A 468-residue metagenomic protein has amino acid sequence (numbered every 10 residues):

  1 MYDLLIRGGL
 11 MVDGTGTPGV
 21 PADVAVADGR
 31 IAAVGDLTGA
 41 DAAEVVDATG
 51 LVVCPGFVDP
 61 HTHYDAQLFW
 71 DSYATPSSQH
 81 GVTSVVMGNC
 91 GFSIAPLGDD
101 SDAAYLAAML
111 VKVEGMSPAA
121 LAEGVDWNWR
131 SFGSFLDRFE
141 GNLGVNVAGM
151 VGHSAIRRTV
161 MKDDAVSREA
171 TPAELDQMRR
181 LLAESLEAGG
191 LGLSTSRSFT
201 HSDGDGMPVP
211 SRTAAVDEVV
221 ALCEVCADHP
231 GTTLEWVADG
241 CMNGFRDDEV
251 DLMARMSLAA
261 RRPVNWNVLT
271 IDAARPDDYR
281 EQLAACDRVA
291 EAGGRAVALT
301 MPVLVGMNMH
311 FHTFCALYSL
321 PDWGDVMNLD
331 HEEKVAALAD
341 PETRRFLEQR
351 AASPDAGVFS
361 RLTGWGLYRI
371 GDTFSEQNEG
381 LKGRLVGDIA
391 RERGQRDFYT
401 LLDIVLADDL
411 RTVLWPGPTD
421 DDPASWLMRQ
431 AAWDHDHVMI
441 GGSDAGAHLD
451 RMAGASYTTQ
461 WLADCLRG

Functional and structural regions predicted by a protein language model:
Y2-G56: Histidine-rich, glycine-flanked metal-binding segment
G9, V24, G29, G50 (+7 more regions): Divalent metal-coordination and catalytic microenvironments
V52-P76: Di-metal (Zn2+ and/or Mg2+/Mn2+) metal-binding site signature of metallo-dependent hydrolases with the MBL/beta-CASP
C54-H61, M87-N89, V237, N267 (+1 more regions): Active-site neighborhood of phospho(di)ester-bond hydrolases with catalytic His/Asp-centered motifs
H63-A66, C90-S93, G240-M242, T270-D272: Acidic, glycine-rich active-site loops and adjacent beta-strand->loop/helix elements that engage anionic groups
W70-G192, D228-H229: Divalent-metal coordination cores built from histidine and acidic residues
F135, F139, L143-N146, M150-R157 (+6 more regions): Active-site neighborhoods of metal-dependent hydrolases
